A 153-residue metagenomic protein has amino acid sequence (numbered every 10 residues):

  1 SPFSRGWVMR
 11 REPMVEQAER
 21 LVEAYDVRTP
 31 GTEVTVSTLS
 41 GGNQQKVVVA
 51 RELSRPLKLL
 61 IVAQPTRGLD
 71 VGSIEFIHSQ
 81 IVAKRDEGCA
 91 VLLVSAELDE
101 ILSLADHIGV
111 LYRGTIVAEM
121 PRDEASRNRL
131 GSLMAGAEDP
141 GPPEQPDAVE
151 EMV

Functional and structural regions predicted by a protein language model:
S1-V153: Glycine-rich phosphate-binding loops of nucleotide-dependent enzymes
